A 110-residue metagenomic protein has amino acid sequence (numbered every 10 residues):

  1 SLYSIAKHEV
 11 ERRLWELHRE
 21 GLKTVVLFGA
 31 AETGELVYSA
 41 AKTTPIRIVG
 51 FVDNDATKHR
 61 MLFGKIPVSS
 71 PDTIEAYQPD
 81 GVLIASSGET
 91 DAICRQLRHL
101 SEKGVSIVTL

Functional and structural regions predicted by a protein language model:
S1-L110: Hydrophobic, well-ordered beta-alpha structural blocks that scaffold small-molecule cofactor pockets
